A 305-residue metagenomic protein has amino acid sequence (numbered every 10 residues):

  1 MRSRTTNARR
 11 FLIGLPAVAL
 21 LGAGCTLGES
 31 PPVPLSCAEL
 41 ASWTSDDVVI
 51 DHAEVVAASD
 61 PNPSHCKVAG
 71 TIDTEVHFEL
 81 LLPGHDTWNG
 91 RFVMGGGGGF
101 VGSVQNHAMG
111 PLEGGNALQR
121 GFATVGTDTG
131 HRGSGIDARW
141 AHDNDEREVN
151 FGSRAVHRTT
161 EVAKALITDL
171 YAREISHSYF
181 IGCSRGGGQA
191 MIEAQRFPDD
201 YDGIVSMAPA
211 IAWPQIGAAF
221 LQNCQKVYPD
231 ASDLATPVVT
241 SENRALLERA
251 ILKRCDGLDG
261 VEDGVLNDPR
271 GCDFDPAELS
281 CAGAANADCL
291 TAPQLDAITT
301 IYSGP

Functional and structural regions predicted by a protein language model:
R2-L15: Bacterial N-terminal signal peptides that target proteins for export
I13-A23: Bacterial N-terminal signal peptides
C25-R91, V101-L112, E248, V261-L266 (+1 more regions): Catalytic-loop region of hydrolases
S42-S45, V101, E161-T168, A172 (+5 more regions): Sec-exported extracytoplasmic/periplasmic mature domains
W88-F92, R120-T124, R173-S178, D199-G203: Loop/turn elements at helix/coil->beta-strand transitions in domains of secreted/extracellular proteins
N89, G98-A172, A218-A219, K226-V227: Cap/lid segment of the alpha/beta-hydrolase catalytic domain
G182-G186, A190: Gly/Ala-rich beta-loop-alpha elbow adjacent to hydrolase catalytic centers
I192-A194, D199-P305: A catalytic-pocket lid/entrance helix-loop region that shapes and gates access to the active site across common
